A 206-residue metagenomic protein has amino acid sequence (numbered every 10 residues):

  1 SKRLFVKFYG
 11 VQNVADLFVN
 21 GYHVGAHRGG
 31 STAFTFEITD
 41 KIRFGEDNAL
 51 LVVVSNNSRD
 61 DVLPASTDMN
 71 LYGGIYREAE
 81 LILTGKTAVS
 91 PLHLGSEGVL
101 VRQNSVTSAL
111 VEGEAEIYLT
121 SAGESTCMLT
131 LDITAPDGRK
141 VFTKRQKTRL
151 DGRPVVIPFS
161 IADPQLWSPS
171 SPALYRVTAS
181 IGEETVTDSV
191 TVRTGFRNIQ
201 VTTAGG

Functional and structural regions predicted by a protein language model:
S1-L92, S96-E97, A122, P136 (+1 more regions): Accessory beta-strand-rich segments of carbohydrate-active enzymes
K2-R3, I42-D47, S160-R176: Short glycine/proline/serine/threonine-rich loop/turn segments at secondary-structure transition edges
H23-G25, F142-K144, D188: A structural microfeature
T32-F36, R153-F159: Short strand-edge motifs at loop-to-beta-strand transitions and within beta-strands of extracellular beta-rich domains
L51-V53, R176-S180: Extracellular recognition modules
G98-L100, T178-G206: N-terminal carbohydrate-binding accessory modules
L100-V111: Short, solvent-exposed loop/linker segments at the N-terminal edge of repeated beta-sheet extracellular domains
A109-T148, V155-I157: Beta-strand-rich binding/interaction modules
